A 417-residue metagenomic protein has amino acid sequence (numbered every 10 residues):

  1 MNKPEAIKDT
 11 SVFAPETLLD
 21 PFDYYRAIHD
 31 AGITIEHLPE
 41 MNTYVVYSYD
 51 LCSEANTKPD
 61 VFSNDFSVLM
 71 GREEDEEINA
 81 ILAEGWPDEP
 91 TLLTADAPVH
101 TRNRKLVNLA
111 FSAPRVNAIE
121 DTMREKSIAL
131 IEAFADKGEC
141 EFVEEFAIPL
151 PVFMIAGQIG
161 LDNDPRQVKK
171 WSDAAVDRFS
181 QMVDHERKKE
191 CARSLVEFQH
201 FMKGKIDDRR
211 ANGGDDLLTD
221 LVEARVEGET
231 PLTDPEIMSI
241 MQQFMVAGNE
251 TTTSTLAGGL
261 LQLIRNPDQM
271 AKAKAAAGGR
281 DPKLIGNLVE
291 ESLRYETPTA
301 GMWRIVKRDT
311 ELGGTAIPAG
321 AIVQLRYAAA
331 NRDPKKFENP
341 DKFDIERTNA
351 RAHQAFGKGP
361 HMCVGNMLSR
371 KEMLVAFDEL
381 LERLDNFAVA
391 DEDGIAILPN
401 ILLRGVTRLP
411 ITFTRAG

Functional and structural regions predicted by a protein language model:
M1-G417: Cytochrome P450
